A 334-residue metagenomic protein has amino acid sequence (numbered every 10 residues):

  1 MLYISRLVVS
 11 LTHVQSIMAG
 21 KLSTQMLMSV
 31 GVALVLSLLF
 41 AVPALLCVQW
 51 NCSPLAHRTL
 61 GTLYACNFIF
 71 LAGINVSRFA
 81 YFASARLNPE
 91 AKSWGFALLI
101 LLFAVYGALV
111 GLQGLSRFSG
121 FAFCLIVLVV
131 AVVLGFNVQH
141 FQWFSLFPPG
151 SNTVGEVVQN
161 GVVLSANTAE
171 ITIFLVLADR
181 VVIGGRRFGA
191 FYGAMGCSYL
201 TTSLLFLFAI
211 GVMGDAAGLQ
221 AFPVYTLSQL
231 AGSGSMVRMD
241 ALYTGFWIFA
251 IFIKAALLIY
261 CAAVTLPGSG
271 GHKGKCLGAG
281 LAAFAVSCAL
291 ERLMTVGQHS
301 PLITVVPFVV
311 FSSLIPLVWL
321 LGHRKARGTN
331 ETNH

Functional and structural regions predicted by a protein language model:
M1-H13, S29, A33-F40, Y64-F68 (+7 more regions): Hydrophobic, membrane-embedded alpha-helices of multi-pass small-molecule transporters
L11-S93, L99-L102, I315: Membrane helical hairpin/interfacial module
G20, Q49, R78-S84, L101-A122 (+3 more regions): Membrane-water interface regions at transmembrane-helix termini and the short interhelical loops of multi-pass membrane
G31-L45, A65-N75, F103-V105, F123-V138 (+2 more regions): Selective recognition of specific alpha-helical transmembrane segments in multi-pass small-molecule
I69-A80, L125-G150, I210, I315-T329: Hydrophobic alpha-helical segments and their helix-loop junctions in multi-pass secondary transporters
G107-N137, I303-L314: Membrane-interface loop-to-helix entry segments
V212-D240: Membrane-interface interhelical connector segments
S269-G274, S287-F308: Extracellular/periplasmic helix-loop-helix junctions in multi-pass membrane proteins
